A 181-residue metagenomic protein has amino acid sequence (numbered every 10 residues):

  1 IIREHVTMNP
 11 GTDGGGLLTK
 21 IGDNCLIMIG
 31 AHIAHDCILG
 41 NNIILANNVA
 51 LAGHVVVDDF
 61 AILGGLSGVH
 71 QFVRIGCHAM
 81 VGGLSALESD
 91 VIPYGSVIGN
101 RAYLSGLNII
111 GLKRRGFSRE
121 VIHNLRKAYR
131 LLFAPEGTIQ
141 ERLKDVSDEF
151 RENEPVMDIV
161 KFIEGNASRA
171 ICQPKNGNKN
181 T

Functional and structural regions predicted by a protein language model:
I1-Y103: Structural signal for interior beta-strand "rungs" in well-ordered beta-sheet cores of soluble enzyme domains
Y94, N100-T181: Terminal amphipathic alpha-helical/low-complexity segments used for targeting or macromolecular assembly
